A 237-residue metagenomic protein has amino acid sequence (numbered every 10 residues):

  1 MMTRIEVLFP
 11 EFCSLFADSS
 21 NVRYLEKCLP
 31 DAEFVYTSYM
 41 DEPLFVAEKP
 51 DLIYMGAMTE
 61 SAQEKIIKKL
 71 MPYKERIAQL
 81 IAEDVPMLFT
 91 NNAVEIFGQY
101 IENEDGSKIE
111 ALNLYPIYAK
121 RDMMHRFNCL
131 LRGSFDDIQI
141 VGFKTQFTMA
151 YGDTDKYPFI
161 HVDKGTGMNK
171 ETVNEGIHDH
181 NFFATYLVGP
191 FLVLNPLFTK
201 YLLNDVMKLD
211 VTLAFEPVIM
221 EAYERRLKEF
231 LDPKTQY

Functional and structural regions predicted by a protein language model:
M1-Q79, V193-P196, K200-Y237: N-terminal beta1-alpha1 cap of cysteine-dependent amidohydrolase-like domains
M2-T3, D136-I140, I177-F183: Beta-strand-turn-beta hairpins that frame and shape the catalytic cleft of phosphate-ester-processing enzymes
L52-G56, L88, A184-Y186: Structural motif
M58-S134: Cysteine-nucleophile active-site neighborhood
E60-S61, V94-I96, M149-Y151, F191-V193: Glycine-rich nucleotide phosphate-binding loop and flanking beta-alpha elements of Rossmann-like dinucleotide-binding
E104-E175: Pocket-forming structural segment of enzyme catalytic cores
N169-M207: A glycine-centered loop/beta-turn motif at secondary-structure junctions
